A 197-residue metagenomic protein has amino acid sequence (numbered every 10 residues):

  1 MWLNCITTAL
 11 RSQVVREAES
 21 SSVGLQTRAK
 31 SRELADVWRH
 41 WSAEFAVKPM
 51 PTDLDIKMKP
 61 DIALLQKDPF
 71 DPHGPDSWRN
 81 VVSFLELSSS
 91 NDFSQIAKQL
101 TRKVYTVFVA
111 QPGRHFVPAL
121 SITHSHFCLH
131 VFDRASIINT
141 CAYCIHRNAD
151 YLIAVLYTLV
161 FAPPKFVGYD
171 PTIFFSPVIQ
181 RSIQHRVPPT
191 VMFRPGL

Functional and structural regions predicted by a protein language model:
M1-L197: Intrinsically disordered, low-complexity terminal regions enriched in charged/polar residues
